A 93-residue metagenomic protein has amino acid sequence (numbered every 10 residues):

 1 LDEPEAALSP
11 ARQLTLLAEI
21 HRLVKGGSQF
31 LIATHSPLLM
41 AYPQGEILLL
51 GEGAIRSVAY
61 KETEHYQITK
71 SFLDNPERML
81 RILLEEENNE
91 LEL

Functional and structural regions predicted by a protein language model:
E3-P4: Walker B catalytic motif
A11-Q29, S36-L93: C-terminal lobe/lid and adjacent interdomain/linker elements of RecA-like ASCE P-loop ATPase modules
